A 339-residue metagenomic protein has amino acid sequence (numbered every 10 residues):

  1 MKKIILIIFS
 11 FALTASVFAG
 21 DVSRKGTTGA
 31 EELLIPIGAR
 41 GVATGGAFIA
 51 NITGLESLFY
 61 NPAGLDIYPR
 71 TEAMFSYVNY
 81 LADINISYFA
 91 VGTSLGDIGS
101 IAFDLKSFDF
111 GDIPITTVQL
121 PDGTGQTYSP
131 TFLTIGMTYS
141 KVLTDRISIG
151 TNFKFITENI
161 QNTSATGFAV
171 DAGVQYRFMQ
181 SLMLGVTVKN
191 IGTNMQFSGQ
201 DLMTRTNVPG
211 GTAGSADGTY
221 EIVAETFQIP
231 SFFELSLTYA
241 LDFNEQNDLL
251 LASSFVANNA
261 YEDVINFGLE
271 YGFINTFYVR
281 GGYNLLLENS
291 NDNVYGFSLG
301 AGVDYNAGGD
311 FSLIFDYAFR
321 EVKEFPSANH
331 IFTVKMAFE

Functional and structural regions predicted by a protein language model:
I4-T14: Sec-dependent N-terminal signal peptides
G20-E339: Subset of outer-membrane beta-barrel
